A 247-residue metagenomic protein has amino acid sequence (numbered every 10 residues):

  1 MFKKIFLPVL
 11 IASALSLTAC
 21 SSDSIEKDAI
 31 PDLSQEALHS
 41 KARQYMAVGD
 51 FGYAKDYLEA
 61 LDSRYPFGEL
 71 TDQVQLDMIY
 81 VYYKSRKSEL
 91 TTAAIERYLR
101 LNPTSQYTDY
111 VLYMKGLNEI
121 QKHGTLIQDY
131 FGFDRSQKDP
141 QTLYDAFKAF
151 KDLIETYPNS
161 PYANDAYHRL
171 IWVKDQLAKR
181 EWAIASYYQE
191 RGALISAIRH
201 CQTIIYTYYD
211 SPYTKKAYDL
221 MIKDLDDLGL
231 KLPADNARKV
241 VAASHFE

Functional and structural regions predicted by a protein language model:
F2, I11, C20-E247: Acidic, polar-rich low-complexity tracts and alpha-helical solenoid repeat scaffolds
